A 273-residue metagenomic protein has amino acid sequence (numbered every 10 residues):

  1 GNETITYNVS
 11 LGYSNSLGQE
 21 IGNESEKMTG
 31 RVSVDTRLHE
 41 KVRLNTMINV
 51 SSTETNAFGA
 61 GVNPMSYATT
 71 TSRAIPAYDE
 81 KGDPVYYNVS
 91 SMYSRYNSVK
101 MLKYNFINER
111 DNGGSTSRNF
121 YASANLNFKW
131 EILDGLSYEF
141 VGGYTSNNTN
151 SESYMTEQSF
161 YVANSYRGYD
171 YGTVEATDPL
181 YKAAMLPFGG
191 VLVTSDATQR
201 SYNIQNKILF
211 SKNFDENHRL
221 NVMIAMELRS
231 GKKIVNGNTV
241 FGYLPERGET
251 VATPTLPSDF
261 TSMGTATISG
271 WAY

Functional and structural regions predicted by a protein language model:
N2-E3, T36, F128-W130, F210-K212: Residue-level signature of outer-membrane beta-barrel architecture
T6: Glycine-rich phosphate/pyrophosphate-binding loops and their adjacent beta-strand/loop elements at enzyme active sites
S14-S16: Ligand-site clamp/hinge motif
G18-N23, S33-S123, E139-V141, T145-W271: Surface-exposed loop/interface segments of Gram-negative outer-membrane beta-barrel transport/assembly proteins
K27-T29: N-terminal hydrophobic alpha-helical segments
G135: Active-site and adjacent substrate-binding regions of carbohydrate-active enzymes
